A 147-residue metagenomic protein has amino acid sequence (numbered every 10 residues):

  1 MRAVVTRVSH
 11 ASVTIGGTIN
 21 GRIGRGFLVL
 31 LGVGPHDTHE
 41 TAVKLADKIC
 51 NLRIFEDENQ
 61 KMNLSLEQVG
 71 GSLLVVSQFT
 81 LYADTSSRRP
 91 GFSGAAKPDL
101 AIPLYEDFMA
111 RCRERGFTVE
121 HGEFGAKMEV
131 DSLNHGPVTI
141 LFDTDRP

Functional and structural regions predicted by a protein language model:
R2-V75, L81-T118, H135-P147: Short Lys/Arg-rich amphipathic alpha-helical segments
N59, E123-A126: Short Gly/Ser/Thr- and Asp/Glu-enriched loop/turn motifs at secondary-structure junctions
S77-Q78, F124: A secondary-structure boundary/capping signal
K127-D131: Beta-rich nucleic-acid/ligand-interaction surfaces
